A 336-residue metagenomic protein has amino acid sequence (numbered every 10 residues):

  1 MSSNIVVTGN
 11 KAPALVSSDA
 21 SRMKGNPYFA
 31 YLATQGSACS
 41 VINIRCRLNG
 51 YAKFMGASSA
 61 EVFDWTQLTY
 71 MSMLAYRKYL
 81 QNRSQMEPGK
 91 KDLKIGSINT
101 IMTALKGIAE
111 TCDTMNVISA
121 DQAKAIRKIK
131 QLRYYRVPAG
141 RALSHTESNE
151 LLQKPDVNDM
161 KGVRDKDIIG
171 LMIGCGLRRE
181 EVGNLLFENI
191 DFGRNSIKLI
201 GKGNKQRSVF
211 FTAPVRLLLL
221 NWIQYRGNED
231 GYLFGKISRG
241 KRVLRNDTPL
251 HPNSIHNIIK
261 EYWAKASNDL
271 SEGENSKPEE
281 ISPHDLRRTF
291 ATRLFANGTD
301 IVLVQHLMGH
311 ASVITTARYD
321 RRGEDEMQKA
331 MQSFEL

Functional and structural regions predicted by a protein language model:
M1-L336: Conserved catalytic core of the tyrosine transesterase superfamily
